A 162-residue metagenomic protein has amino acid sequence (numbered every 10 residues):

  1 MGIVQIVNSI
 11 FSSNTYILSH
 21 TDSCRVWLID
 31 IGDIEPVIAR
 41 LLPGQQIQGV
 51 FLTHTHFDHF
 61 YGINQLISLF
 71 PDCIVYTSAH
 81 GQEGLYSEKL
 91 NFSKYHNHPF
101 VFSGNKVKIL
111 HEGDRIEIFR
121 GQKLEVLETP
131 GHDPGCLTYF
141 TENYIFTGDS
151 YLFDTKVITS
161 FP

Functional and structural regions predicted by a protein language model:
M1-G2, D114, S160-F161: Accessory terminal helices/loops
M1-G2, F119-K123: Conserved N-terminal entry element of GNAT/NAT acetyltransferase domains
M1-Q45, L137-G148, F153-D154: Conserved beta-strand hairpin/beta-sheet module of binuclear metal-dependent hydrolase folds, prominently
I6-N8, K106-K108, E128-P130: Short Gly/Pro-enriched turn/cap motifs at secondary-structure boundaries
L18, D30, H54, L66 (+2 more regions): Divalent metal-coordination and catalytic microenvironments
V26, V50, I74, E128 (+1 more regions): Hydrophobic "anchor" residues on beta-strands that sit immediately upstream of conserved functional sites
D33-R120: Active-site HxH/HxHxD metal-binding segment of metal-dependent hydrolases
N91-K94, H98, K123-P162: Metallo-beta-lactamase
